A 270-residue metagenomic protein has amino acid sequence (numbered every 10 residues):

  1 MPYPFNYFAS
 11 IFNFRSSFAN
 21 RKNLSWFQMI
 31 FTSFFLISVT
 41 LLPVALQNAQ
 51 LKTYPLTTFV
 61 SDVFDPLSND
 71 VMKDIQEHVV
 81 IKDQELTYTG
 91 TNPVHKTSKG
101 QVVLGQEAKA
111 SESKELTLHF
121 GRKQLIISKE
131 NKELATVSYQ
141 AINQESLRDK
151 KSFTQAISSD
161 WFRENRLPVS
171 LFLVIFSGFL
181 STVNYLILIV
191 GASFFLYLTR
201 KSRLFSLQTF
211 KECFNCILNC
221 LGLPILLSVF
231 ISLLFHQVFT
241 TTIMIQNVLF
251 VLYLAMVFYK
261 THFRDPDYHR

Functional and structural regions predicted by a protein language model:
M1-F59, F230: Internal alpha-helical transmembrane segments
M1-N13, K151-I157, W161-P168: Short, membrane-interfacial amphipathic segments enriched in basic
Y3-R21, F195, T199-S206, F210-I217: Hydrophobic alpha-helical segments of integral membrane proteins, encompassing both true transmembrane helices
F18, Q47-P55, F195, T199-L207 (+2 more regions): Membrane-interfacial segments
V39-Q47, G191, F195-T199, L223-F235: Alpha-helical membrane-inserting segments
T53-E164: Long, solvent-exposed extracytoplasmic domains/loops
P168-T199: Selective detector of the "anchor" transmembrane alpha-helix that sits immediately C-terminal
R203-R270: Alpha-helical transmembrane segments forming the membrane-embedded cores of inner-membrane proteins across
